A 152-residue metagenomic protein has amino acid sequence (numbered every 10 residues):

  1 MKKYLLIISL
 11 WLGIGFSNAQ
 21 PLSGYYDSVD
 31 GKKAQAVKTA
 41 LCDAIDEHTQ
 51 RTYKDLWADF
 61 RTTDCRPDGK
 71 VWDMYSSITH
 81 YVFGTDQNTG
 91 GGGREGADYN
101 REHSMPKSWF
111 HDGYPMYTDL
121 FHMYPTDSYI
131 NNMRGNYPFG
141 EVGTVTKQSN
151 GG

Functional and structural regions predicted by a protein language model:
Y4-G13: Sec-dependent N-terminal signal peptides
L6, D68, E95-D98: A short, polar/charged loop/turn motif at coil->beta-strand junctions and beta-hairpin connectors
I14-G15, P115: Hydrophobic alpha-helical membrane context
S17-H80: N-terminal module-boundary/linker segments of secreted carbohydrate-active enzymes
D73, I78-D98: Short, His- and charge-rich active-site/binding loops that engage polyanionic ligands
T89-G152: Domain-level detector of nuclease and nuclease-like folds in predominantly extracellular/periplasmic contexts
